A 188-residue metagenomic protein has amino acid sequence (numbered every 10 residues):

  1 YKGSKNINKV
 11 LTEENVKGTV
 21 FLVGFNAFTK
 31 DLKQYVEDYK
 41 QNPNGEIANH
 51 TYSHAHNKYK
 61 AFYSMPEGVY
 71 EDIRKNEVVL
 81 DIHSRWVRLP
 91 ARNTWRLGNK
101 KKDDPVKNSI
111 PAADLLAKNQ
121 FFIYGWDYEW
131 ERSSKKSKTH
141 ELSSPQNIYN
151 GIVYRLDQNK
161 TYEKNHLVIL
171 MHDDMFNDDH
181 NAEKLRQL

Functional and structural regions predicted by a protein language model:
Y1-N6: Boundary/entry segment of secreted carbohydrate-active catalytic domains
I7, Y35, N76, I148 (+1 more regions): Generic hydrophobic alpha-helical segments
T12-S144, Y162-I169: Metal-dependent polysaccharide deacetylase catalytic core of the NodB/CE4 family, i.e., the active-site-bearing domain
P145, Y149-L188: Catalytic grooves of carbohydrate-active enzymes
